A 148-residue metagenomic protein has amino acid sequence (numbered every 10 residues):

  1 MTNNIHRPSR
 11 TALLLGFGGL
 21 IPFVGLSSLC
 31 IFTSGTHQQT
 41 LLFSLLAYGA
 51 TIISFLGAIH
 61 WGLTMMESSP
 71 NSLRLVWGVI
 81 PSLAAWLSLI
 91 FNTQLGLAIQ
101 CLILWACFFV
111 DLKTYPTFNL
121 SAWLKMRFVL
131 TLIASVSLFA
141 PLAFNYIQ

Functional and structural regions predicted by a protein language model:
N3-R7, S34-L42, F55-S69, F91-Q94 (+1 more regions): Short juxtamembrane and helix-loop transition motifs at transmembrane-helix boundaries in membrane proteins
S9-I31, L132-S137: The first (N-terminal) embedded transmembrane alpha-helix
F17-V24, S44-L87: Core segments of alpha-helical transmembrane spans in multipass integral membrane proteins
L29-C30, L83-N92: Hydrophobic alpha-helical transmembrane segments
S54, L102-T114: Alpha-helical transmembrane segments and their membrane-interface exit regions
L89-A106, Q148: Transmembrane helix-loop-helix
K113-S135: Interfacial loop-to-transmembrane junctions
A140-Q148: Juxtamembrane boundary at the C-terminal end of a transmembrane helix
